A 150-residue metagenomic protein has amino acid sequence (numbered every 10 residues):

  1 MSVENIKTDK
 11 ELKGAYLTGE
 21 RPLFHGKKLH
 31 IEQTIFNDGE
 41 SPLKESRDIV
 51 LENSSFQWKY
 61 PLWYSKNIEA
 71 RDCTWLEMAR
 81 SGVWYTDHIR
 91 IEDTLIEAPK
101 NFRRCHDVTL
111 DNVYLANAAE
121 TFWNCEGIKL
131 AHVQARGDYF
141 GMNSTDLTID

Functional and structural regions predicted by a protein language model:
M1-S2, G19-F24, G39-K44, W58-K66 (+4 more regions): Short glycine/acidic-rich loop motifs that flank beta-strands on beta-rich extracellular proteins
M1-S46, V50-L51: N-terminal segments that cap or nucleate solenoid repeat domains
D9-L12, L29-E32, I49-E52, I68-D72 (+4 more regions): All-beta strand scaffolds that present successive hydrophobic residues in beta-strands
Y16, I35-N37, S55-Q57, W75 (+3 more regions): Concave beta-strand-loop units of leucine-rich repeat
K28-H30, I35, P42-K44, N53 (+5 more regions): Right-handed parallel beta-helix
